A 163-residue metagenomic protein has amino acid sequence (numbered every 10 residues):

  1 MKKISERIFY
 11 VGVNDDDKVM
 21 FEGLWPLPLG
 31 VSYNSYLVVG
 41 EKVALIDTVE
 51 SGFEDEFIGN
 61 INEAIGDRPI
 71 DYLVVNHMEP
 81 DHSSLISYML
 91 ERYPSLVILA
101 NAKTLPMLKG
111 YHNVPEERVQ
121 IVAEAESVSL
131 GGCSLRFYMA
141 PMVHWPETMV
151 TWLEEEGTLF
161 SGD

Functional and structural regions predicted by a protein language model:
K2-I65, V150-L153, G157-S161: Conserved beta-strand hairpin/beta-sheet module of binuclear metal-dependent hydrolase folds, prominently
K3-E6, A100-T148: Metallo-beta-lactamase
F9-V11, V74, L99, Q120 (+2 more regions): Hydrophobic/aromatic beta-strand patches that form the interior of the parallel beta-sheet core in alpha/beta enzyme
V13, N101-K103, D163: Cofactor-binding loop segments of dinucleotide-utilizing enzymes, especially the Rossmann-like FAD- and NAD(P)+-binding
E41, G52-I98: Active-site metal-binding motif and surrounding structural segment of the metallo-beta-lactamase
E41-K42, P69, P94-S95, P115-E117 (+2 more regions): Short coil/turn connectors at secondary-structure junctions
A44-D47, Y72-V75, R136-F137: Short catalytic-loop micro-motif centered on adjacent basic/acidic residues
D47, E79-D81, D163: Acidic active-site catalytic centers that drive phospho-/nucleotidyl reactions and related ester hydrolyses
